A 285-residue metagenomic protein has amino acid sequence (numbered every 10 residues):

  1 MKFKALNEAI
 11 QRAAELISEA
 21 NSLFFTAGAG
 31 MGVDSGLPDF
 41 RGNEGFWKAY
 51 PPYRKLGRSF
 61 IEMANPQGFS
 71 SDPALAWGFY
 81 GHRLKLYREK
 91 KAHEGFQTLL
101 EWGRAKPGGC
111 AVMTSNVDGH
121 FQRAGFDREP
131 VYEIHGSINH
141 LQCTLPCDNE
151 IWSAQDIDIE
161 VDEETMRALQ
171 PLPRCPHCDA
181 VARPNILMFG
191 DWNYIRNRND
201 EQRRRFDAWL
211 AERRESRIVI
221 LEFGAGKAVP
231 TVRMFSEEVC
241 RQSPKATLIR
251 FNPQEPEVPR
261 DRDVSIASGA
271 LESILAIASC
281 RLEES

Functional and structural regions predicted by a protein language model:
M1-S285: Conserved catalytic alpha/beta core of Sir2/sirtuin-type deacylases, generalized to analogous enzyme cores that bind
